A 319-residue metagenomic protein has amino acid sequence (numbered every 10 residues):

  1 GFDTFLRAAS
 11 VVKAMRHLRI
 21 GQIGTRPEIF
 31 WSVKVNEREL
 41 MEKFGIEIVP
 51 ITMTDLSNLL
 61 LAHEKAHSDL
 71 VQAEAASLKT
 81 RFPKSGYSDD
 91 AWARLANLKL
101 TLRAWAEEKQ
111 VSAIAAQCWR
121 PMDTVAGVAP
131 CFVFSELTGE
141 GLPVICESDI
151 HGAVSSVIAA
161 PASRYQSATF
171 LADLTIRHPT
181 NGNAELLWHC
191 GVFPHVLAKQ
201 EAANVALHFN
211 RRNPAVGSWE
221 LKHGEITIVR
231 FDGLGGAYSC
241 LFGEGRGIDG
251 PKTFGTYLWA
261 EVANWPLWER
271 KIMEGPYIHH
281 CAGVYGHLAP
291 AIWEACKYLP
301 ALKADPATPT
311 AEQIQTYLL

Functional and structural regions predicted by a protein language model:
G1-A162: Conserved, well-structured core segments that form the ligand-binding/active-site neighborhood of functional domains
M15, E108-V111, S167-A168, A301-T308: Intrinsically disordered or highly flexible coil/loop and linker segments, enriched in small and charged/polar residues
V33, K199, E294-K297: Short conserved micro-motifs at the rims of enzyme active sites and ligand-binding pockets
M41-F44, H67-G86, A160-G182, R246 (+2 more regions): A broadly tuned preference for mixed-charge, low-complexity surface segments
I51, A116, T169, P306-P309: Residue-level detector of family-conserved "landmark" positions at structurally sensitive sites
L59-E64, P179-A184, Q315-L319: Short, solvent-exposed polar/charged micro-motifs at secondary-structure junctions
T138-T256: C-terminal catalytic subdomain
N210-L319: Extended hydrophobic packing segments that form well-structured cores
